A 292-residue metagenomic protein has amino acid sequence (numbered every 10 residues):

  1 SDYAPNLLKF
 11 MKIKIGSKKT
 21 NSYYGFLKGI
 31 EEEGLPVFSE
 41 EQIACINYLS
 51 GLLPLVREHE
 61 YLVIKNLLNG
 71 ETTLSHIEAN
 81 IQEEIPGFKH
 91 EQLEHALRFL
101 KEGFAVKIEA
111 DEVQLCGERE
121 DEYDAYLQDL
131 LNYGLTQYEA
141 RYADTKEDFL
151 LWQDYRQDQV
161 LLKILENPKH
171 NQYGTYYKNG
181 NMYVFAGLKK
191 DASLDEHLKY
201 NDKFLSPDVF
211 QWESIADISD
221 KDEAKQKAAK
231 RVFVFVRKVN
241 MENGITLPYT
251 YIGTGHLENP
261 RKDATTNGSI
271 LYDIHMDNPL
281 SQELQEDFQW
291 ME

Functional and structural regions predicted by a protein language model:
S1-L97: Accessory helical-bundle/CTD segments and flexible terminal tails appended to RecA-like ATPase motors
Y3, F10, Y23-Y24, Y48 (+11 more regions): Sequence-level detector for tyrosine residue identity
L8, I15, K28-E31, I43 (+11 more regions): Short linear sequence elements within intrinsically disordered, low-complexity coil regions
I13-I15, L27-I30, I43-I46, I64 (+12 more regions): Weak global preference for isoleucine
T20-Y23, K28-L52, R57, K146-P248: Acidic, glycine-rich low-complexity segments with interspersed aromatic residues
N66-N181: Charge-dense, extended regions
V113-L115, M182-A186, N267-M276: Generic recognition of long tandem-repeat/solenoid scaffolds
M241-E292: Compact mixed alphabeta submodule
